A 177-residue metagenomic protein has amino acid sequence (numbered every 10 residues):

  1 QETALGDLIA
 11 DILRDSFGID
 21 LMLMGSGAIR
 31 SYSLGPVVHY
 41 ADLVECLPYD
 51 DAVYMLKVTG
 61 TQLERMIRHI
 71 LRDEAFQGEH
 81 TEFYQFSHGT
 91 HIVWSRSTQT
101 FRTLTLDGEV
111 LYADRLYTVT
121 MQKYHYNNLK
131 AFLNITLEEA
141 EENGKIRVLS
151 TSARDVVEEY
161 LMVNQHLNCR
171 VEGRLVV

Functional and structural regions predicted by a protein language model:
E2-S16, D20-V177: Catalytic centers of hydrolytic enzymes
